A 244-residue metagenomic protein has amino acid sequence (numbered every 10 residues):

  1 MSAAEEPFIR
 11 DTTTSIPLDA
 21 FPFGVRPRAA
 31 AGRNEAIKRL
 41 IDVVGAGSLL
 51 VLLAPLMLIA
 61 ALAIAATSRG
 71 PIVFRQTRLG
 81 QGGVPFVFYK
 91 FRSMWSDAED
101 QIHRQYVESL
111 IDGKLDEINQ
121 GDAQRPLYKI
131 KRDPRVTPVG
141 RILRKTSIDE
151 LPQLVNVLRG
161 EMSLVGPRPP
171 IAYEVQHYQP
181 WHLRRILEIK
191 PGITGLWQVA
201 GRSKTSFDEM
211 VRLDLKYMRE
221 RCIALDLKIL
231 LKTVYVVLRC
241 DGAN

Functional and structural regions predicted by a protein language model:
M1-F23, L127-I130, P134, G140-N244: Hydrophobic structural segments characteristic of membrane proteins
M1-L53, I111, D116-N119, N244: N-terminal hydrophobic signal-anchor/signal peptide
T14-D19, V73-P134, T194-R212: Short, glycine-rich, amphipathic interfacial segments at transmembrane boundaries or analogous
G24, G32, G45-G47, A66 (+10 more regions): Residue-identity detector for glycine
A29-Q105, S109, N156, R219 (+1 more regions): A hydrophobic, helix-centered structural microdomain
